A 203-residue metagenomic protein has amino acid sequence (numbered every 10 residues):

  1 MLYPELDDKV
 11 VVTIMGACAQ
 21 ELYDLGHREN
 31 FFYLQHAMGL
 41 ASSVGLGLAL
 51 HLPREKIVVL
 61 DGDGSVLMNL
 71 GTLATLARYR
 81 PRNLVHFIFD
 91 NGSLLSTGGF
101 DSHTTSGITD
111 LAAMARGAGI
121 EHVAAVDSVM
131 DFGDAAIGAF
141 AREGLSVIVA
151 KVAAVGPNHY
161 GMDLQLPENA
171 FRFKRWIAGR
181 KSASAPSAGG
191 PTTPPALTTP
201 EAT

Functional and structural regions predicted by a protein language model:
M1, P200-T203: Accessible peptide chain termini
M1-L6, Y23-F171, R175-G179: Thiamine diphosphate
K9-Y23: N-terminal glycine-rich anion-binding loops that anchor highly charged ligand groups
V10-V11, G144, A185: Residue-level signal for secondary-structure boundary elements
Q20, V123, T192-P194: Intrinsically disordered, low-complexity, compositionally biased regions/tails
K174-P191, A202: Short, flexible loop segments at boundaries between secondary-structure elements
